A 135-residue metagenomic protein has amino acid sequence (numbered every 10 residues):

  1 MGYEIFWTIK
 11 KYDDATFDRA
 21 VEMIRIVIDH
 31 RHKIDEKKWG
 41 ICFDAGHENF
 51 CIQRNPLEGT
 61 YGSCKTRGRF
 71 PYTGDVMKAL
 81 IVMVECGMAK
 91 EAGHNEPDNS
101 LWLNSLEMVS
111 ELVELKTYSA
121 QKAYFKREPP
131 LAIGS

Functional and structural regions predicted by a protein language model:
M1-S135: Acidic (Asp/Glu-rich) sequence patches and key acidic residues that form negatively charged surfaces used
